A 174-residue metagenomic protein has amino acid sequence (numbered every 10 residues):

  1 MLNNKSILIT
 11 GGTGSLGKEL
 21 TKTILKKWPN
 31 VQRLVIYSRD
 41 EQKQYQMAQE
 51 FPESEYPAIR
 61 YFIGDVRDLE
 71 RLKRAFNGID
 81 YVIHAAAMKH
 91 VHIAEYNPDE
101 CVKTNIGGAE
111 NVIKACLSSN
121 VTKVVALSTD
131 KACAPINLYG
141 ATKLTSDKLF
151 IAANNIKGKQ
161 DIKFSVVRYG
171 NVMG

Functional and structural regions predicted by a protein language model:
K5-W28: N-terminal Rossmann NAD(P)H-binding glycine-rich loop of SDR-like oxidoreductase domains
P29-K43: Conserved glycine-rich Rossmann-like NAD(P)H-binding loop of the short-chain dehydrogenase/reductase
S38, F62-I63, K103: Conserved residues in the N-terminal Rossmann fold of short-chain dehydrogenase/reductase
D40, E50, D130: Residues in the short beta-alpha loop(s) of Rossmann-like NAD(P)-binding domains
Q42, R67, K89: Adenine-nucleotide cofactor-binding loop residues
M47-Y56: Short, conserved SAM-binding/catalytic segment of Class I S-adenosyl-L-methionine-dependent methyltransferases
R60-Y81: Conserved Rossmann-fold cofactor-binding substructure of NAD(P)-dependent oxidoreductases
Y81-H84, M88-K148, A152-N154, I162-S165: Conserved Rossmann-fold NAD(P)-dependent oxidoreductase catalytic core, especially the SDR/UDP-sugar
